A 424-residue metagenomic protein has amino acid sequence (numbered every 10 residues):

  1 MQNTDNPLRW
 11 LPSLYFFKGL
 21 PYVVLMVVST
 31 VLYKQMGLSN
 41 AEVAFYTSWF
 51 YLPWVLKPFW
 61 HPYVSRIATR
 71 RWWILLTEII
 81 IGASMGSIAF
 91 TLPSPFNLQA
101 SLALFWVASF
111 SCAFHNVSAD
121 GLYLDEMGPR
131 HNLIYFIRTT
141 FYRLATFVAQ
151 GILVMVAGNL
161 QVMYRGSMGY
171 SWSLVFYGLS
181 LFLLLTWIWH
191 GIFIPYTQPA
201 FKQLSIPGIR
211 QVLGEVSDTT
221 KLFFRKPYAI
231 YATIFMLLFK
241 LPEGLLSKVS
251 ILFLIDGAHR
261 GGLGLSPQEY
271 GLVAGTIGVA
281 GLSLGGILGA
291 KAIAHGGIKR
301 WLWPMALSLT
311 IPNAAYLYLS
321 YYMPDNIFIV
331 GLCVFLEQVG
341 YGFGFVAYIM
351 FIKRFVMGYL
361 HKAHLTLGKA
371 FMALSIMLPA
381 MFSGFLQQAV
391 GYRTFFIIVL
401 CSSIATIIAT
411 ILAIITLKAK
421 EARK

Functional and structural regions predicted by a protein language model:
M1-D5, L38, G82, L92 (+6 more regions): Intracellular loop-helix junctions on the cytosolic face of multi-pass helical membrane proteins
Q2-W54, I230-R260: Helix-loop boundary and gating motifs at the non-cytosolic
L52-K57, Y270-A294, M305, L309-P312 (+1 more regions): Transmembrane alpha-helices of Major Facilitator/SLC transporters
L56-T69, L284-W301, Q387-Q388: Helix-to-loop junctions at the C-terminal end of transmembrane segments in multipass secondary transporters
P62, A89, V148-Y170, K291 (+1 more regions): Transmembrane alpha-helix termini and helix-breaking/packing motifs in multi-pass membrane transporters
R66-I80, A294-S308, I327: Cytoplasmic membrane-interface "Motif A"-like loop-to-helix N-cap segments of 12-TM Major Facilitator Superfamily
L75, I79-F96, L307-D325: C-terminal ends and interior cores of transmembrane alpha-helices in multi-pass membrane transporters/permeases
R300-A347: C-terminal transmembrane helical hairpin of 12-TM major facilitator-type secondary transporters
